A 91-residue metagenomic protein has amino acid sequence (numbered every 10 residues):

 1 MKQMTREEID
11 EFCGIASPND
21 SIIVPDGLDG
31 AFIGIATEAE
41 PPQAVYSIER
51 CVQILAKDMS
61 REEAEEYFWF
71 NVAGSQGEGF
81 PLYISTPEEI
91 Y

Functional and structural regions predicted by a protein language model:
K2-Y91: C-terminal alpha-helical interaction appendages
